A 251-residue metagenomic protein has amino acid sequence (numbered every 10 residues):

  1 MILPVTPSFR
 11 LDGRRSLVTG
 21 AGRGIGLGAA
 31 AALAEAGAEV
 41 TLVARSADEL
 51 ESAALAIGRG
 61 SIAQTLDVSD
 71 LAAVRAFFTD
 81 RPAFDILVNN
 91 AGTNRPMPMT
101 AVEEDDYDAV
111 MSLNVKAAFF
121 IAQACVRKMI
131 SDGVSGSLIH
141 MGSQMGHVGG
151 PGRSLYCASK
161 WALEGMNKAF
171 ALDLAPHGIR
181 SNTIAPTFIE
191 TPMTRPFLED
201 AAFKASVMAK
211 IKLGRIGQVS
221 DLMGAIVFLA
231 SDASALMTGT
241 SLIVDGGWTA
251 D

Functional and structural regions predicted by a protein language model:
R15, G22-G24: Conserved glycine-rich cofactor-binding loop
P98-M99, D106-M111, V207: Substrate-binding pocket helix/loop in short-chain dehydrogenase/reductase
T100, V148-S154, P176, G214 (+1 more regions): Active-site loop immediately N-terminal to the catalytic Tyr-X3-Lys motif of short-chain dehydrogenase/reductase
A122, S159, N167: Active-site helix of classical SDR
R127, L172-P176, A235: Alpha-helical segment proximal to the catalytic Tyr-Lys
S143: Residue(s) in the substrate-gating loop at a strand-loop-helix junction that position the organic substrate next
I179-R180, R215-V244, T249: C-terminal substrate-recognition "lid" of short-chain dehydrogenase/reductases
